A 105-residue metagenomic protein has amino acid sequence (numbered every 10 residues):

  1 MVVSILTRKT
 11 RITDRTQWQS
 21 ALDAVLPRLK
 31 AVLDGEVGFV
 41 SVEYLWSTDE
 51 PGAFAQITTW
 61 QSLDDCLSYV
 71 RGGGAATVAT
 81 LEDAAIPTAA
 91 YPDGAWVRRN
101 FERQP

Functional and structural regions predicted by a protein language model:
M1-F54, Q61-A75, D83-P105: Short S/T/G/P-rich N-terminal loop/turn motif that feeds into the first structured element of a domain
